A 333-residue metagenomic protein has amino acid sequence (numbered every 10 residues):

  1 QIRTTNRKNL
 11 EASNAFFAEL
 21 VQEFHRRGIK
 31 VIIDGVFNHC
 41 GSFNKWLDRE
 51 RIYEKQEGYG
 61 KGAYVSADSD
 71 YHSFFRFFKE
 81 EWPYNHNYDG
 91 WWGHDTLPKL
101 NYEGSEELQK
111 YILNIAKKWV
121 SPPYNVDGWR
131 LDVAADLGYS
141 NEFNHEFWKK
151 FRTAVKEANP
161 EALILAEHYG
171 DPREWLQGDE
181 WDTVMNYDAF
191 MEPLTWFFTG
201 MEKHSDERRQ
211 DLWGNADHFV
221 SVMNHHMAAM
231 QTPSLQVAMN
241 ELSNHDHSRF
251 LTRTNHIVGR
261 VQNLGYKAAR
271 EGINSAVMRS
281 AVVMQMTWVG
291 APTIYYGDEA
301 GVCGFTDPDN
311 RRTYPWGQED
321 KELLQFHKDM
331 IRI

Functional and structural regions predicted by a protein language model:
Q1-N14, G93-Q109, D132-F143, H204-D217 (+2 more regions): The substrate-binding groove and active-site-proximal loops of carbohydrate-active enzymes, especially glycoside
Q1-P123, F151, E157, E174 (+1 more regions): Substrate-binding/active-site clefts of carbohydrate-active enzymes
S13-L20, L108-W119, V133, F147 (+6 more regions): Alpha-helical packing segments of well-folded alpha/beta enzyme cores
F24, D34, W119, L131 (+5 more regions): Conserved, mostly hydrophobic/aromatic
F37, G104, R130-L137, H168-G170 (+3 more regions): Short, flexible loop/turn elements at secondary-structure junctions
F43, D48, W148, R152-T153 (+1 more regions): Conserved alpha/beta catalytic core and glycan-binding cleft of carbohydrate-active enzymes
L97, I115-P122, V126-V155, D171-E192: Conserved N-terminal glycine/acidic-rich loop preference
P315-I333: Aromatic- and carboxylate-lined catalytic core of secreted/periplasmic carbohydrate-active enzymes
